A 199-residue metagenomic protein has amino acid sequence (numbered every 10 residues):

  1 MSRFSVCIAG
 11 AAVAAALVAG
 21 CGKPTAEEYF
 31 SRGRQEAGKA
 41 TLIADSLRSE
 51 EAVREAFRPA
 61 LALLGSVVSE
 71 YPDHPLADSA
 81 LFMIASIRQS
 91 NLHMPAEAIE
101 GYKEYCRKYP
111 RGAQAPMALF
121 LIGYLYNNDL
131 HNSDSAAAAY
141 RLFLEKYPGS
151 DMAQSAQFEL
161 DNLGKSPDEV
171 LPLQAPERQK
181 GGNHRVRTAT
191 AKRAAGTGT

Functional and structural regions predicted by a protein language model:
S2-F4, L17-T199: Acidic, polar-rich low-complexity tracts and alpha-helical solenoid repeat scaffolds
A9-A16: Bacterial N-terminal signal peptides
